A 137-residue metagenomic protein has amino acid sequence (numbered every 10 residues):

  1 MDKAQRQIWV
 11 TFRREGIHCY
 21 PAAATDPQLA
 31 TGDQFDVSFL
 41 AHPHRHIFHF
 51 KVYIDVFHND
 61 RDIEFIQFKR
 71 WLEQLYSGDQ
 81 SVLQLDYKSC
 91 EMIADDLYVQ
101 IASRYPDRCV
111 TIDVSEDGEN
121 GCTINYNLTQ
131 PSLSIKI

Functional and structural regions predicted by a protein language model:
M1-I137: Charge-rich, low-complexity N-terminal segments
